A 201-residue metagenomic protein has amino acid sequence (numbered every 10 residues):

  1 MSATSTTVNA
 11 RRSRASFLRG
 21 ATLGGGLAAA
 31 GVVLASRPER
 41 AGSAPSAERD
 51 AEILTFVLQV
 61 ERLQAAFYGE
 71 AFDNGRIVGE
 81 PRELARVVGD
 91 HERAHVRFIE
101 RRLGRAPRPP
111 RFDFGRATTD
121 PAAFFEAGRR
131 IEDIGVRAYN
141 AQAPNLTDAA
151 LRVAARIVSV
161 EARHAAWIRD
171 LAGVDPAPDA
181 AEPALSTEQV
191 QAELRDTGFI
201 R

Functional and structural regions predicted by a protein language model:
S2-S13, R19-R201: All-alpha RGS (Regulator of G-protein Signaling) helical domain and cognate RGS-like helical scaffolds
